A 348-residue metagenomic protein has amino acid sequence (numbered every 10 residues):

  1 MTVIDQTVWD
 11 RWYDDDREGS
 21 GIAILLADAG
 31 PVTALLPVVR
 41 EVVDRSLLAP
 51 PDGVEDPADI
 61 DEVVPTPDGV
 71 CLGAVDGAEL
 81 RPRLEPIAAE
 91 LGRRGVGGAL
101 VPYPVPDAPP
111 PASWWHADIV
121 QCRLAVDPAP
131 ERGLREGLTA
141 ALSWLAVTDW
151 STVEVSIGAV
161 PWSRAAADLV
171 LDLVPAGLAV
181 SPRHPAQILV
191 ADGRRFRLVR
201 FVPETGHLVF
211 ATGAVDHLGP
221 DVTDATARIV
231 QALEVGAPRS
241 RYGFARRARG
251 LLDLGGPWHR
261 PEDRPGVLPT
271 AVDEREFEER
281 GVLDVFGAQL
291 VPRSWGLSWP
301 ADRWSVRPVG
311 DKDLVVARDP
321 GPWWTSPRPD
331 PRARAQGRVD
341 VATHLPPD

Functional and structural regions predicted by a protein language model:
M1-T2, L189, H217-V222, Q289-S294: Short linear motifs at secondary-structure transitions and domain/linker junctions
T2-W162, Y242-D348: C-terminal interaction module
S143-F277: Acidic, serine/threonine- and glycine-rich low-complexity intrinsically disordered segments that serve as flexible
